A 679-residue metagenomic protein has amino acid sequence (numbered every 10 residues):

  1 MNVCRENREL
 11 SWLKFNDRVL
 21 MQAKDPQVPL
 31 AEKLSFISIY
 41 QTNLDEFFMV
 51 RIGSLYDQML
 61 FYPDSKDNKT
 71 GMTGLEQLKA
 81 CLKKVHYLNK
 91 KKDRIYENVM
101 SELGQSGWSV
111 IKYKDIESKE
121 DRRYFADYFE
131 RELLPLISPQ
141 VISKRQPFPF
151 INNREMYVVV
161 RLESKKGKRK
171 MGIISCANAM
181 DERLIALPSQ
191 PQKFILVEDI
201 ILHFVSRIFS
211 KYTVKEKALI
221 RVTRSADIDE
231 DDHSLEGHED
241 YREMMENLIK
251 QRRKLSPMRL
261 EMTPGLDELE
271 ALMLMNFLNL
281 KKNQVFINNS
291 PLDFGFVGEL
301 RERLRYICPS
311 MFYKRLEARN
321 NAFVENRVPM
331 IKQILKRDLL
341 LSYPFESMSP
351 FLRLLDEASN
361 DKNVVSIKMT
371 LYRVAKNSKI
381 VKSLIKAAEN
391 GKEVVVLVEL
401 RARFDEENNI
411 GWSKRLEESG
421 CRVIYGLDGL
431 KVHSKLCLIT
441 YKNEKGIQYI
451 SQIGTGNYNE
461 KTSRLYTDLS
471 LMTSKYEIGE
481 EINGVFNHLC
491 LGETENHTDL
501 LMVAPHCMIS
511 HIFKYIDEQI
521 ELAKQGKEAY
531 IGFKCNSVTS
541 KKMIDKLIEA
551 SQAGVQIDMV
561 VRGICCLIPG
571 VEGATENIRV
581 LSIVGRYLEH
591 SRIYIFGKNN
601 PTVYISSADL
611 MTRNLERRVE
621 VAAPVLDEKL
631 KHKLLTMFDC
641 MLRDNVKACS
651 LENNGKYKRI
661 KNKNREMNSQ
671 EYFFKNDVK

Functional and structural regions predicted by a protein language model:
M1-I531, E549, A553, C565-E589 (+1 more regions): N-terminal localization/anchoring segments of enzymes in phospholipid and broader phosphate metabolism
K541-I544, I548: Glycine/threonine-rich ATP-lid/beta-loop region of ATP-binding domains
Q556-V560: Hydrophobic alpha/beta core scaffold segments
